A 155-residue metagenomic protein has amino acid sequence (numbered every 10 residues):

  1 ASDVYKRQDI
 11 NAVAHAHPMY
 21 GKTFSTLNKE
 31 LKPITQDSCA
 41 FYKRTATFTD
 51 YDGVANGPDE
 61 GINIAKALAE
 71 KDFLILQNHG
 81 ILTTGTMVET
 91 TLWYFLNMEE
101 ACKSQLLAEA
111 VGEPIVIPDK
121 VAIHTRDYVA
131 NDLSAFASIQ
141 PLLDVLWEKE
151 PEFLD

Functional and structural regions predicted by a protein language model:
A1-Y5: Short, small-residue-biased leader/transition segments that mark boundaries at the very start of proteins
K6-R7, L27: Alpha-helix C-terminal capping segments
D9-Y20: Ordered, amphipathic secondary-structure segments that act as subunit-interaction surfaces in large macromolecular
A14, F24-S25, T84-G85: C-terminal structural segment of proteins
M19-N56, E60: Class I SAM-dependent methyltransferase SAM-binding "motif I" and its flanking Rossmann-like core
G57, E70-K71: Structured catalytic-domain cores with a bias toward divalent-metal coordination
D72-Q77, I81-D155: A conserved C-terminal secondary-structure "cap"
